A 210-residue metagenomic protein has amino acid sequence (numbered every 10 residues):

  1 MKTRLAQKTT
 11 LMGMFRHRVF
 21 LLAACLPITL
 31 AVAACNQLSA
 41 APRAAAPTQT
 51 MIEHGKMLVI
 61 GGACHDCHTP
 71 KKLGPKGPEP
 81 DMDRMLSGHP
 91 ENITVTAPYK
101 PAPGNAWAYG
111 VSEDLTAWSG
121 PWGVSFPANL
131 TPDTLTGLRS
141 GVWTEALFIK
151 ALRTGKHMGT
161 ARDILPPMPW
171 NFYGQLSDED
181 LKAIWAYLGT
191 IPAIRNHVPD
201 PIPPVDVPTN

Functional and structural regions predicted by a protein language model:
M1-H17: N-terminal secretory signal peptides that target proteins for export/translocation
V32-A34: C-terminal motif of bacterial Sec signal peptides marking the signal peptidase cleavage site
L38-I60, K72-P75, V95-A97, T136: Electrostatic cytochrome c docking/interface patches
G55, G61-K71, F148, I184 (+1 more regions): The canonical Cys-X-X-Cys-His
K76-D83: Short cysteine/histidine-rich zinc-coordinating motifs and their immediately flanking basic loops
D83-I149, N171-L181: Electron-transfer interface patches adjacent to heme c in soluble/periplasmic c-type cytochromes and di-/multiheme
V142-M158, W170-P199: C-terminal capping alpha-helices of c-type cytochrome domains
P201-N210: Short amphipathic alpha-helical linker/capping segments at the junctions of internal repeats and modular domains
